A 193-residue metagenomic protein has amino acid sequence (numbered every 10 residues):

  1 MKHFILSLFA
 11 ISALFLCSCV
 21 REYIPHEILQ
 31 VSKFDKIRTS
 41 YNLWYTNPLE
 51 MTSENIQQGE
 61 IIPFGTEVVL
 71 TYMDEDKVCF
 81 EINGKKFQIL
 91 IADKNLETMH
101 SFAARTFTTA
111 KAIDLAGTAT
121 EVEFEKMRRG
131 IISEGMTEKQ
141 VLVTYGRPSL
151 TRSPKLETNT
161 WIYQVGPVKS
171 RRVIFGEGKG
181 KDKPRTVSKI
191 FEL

Functional and structural regions predicted by a protein language model:
M1-F4: Positively charged n-region of N-terminal signal peptides that target proteins for export
L6-I11: Sec-dependent N-terminal signal peptides
F15-S18: C-terminal motif of bacterial Sec signal peptides marking the signal peptidase cleavage site
V20-L193: Residues within mature, well-folded domains
